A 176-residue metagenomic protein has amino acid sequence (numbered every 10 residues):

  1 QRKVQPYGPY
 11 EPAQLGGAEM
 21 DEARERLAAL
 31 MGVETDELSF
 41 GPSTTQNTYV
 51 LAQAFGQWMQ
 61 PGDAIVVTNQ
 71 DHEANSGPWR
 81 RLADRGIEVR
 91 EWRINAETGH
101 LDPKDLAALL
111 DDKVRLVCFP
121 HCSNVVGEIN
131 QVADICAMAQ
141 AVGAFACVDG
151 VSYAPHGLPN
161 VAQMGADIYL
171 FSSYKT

Functional and structural regions predicted by a protein language model:
Q1-T176: Pyridoxal 5′-phosphate
